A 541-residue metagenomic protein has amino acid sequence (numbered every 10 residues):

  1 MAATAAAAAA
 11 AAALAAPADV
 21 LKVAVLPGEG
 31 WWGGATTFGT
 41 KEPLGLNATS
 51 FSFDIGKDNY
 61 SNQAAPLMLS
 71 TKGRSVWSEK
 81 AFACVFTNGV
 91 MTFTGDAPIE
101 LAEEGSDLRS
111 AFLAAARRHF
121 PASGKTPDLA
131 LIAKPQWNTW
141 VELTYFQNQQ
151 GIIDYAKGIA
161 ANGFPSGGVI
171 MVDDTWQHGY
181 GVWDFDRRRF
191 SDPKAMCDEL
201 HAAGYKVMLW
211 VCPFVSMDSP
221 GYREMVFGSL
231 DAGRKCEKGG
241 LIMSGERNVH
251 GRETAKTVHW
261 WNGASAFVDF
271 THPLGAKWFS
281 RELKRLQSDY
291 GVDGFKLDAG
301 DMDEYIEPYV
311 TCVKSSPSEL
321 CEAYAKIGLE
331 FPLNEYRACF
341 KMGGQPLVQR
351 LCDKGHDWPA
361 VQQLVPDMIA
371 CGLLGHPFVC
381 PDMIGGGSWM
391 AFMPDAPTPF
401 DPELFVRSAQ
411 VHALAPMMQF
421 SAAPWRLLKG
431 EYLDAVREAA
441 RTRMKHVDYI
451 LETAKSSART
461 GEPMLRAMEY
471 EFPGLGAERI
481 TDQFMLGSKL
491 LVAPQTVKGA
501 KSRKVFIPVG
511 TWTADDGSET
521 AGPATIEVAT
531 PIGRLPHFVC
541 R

Functional and structural regions predicted by a protein language model:
A2-A15: Cleavable N-terminal signal peptides of Sec/SRP-targeted secreted and luminal proteins
L14-K134, Q149-A161, E527-R541: Catalytic and substrate-binding clefts that recognize carbohydrates or anionic sugar/phosphate headgroups
G45, T49-D58, N62-P66, K354-F378 (+2 more regions): Internal mixed beta-strand/loop scaffold within catalytic domains of large alpha/beta enzymes
F53-G56, Q63-A65, G124-T126, K157-I159 (+8 more regions): Generic recognition of flexible, low-complexity loop/linker segments
Q63-L67, K72-R74, P135, G168 (+5 more regions): Residue-level detector of short, conserved catalytic/binding motifs and their immediate flanks
K72-R74, A81-A83, E142-T144, W176-Q177 (+11 more regions): Short, glycine-/Ser/Thr-/acidic-enriched flexible segments
G158, E199-G204, K326-I327, V411-R541: Carbohydrate-binding surfaces of carbohydrate-active enzymes
F164-A440, E469-F472, G487: Aromatic- and carboxylate-enriched substrate-binding clefts and catalytic-loop regions of carbohydrate-active enzymes
